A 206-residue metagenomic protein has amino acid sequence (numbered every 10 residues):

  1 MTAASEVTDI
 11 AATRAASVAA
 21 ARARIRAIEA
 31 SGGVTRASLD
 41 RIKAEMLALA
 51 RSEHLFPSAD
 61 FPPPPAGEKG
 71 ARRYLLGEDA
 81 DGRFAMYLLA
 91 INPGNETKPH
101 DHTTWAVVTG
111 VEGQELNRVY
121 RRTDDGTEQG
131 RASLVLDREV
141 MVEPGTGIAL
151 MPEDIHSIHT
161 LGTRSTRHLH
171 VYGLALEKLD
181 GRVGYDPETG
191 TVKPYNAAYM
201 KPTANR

Functional and structural regions predicted by a protein language model:
M1-L55: N-terminal leader/capping segments at the start of a protein or of a new domain
P64-P93: A short glycine-rich, His/Asp/Glu-containing loop-to-beta-strand
Y87-D101, M151-E153: Conserved short histidine dyad/triad with adjacent acidic residue
T104-R121: Glycine- and acidic-residue-biased ligand/ion/polar-headgroup-sensing regions
V107-T109, T163-L179: A short hydrophobic beta-strand segment most commonly corresponding to one strand of the jelly-roll/cupin
R122-I155: Short acidic-glycine-tyrosine-enriched beta hairpin
E143, M151-V171: Ligand-binding loop in jelly-roll beta-barrel domains
G184-R206: Long hydrophobic alpha-helical segments typical of transmembrane helices together with their membrane-interfacial
